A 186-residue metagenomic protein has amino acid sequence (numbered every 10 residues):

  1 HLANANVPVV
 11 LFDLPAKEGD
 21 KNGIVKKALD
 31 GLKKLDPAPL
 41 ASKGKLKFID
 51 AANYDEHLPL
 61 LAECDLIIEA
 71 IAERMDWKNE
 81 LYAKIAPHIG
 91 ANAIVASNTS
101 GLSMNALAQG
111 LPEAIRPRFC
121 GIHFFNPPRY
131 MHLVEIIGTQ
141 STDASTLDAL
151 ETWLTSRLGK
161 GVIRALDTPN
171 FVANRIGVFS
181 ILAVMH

Functional and structural regions predicted by a protein language model:
A3-N6: Gly/Ala-rich phosphate-binding loop of Rossmann-like dinucleotide-binding domains, activating on the conserved
V10, P15-K17, G23, L29 (+5 more regions): Structural/interface elements that position substrates and couple domains in central-metabolism enzymes
L11, I67, G121: Short hydrophobic-acidic sequence motifs that mark active-site Asp/Glu residues
L14-V95, G101-A106, E113, L133-V134: Rossmann-like NAD(P)-binding element
K78, R129-Y130, S180: N-terminal alpha-helical segment
A83, A91-R175: Rossmann-fold dinucleotide-binding core
